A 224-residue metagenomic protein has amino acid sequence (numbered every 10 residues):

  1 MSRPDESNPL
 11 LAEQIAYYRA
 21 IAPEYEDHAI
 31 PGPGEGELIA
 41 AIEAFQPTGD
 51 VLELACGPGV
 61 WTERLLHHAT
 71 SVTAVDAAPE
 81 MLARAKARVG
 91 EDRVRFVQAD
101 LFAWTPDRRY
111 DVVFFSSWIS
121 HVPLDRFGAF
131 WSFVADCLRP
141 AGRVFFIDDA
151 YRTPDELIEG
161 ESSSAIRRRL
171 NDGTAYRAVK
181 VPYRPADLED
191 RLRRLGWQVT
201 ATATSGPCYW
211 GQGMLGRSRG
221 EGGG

Functional and structural regions predicted by a protein language model:
M1-Q46: Conserved class I S-adenosyl-L-methionine
G49-G57: Conserved class I S-adenosyl-L-methionine
G57-A103: Class I SAM-dependent methyltransferase SAM/SAH-binding core
F114: A conserved beta-strand element that flanks and buttresses the S-adenosyl-L-methionine
S117-W118: Short catalytic micro-motifs in class I SAM-dependent methyltransferases
G128-P140: A short glycine-rich, Lys/Arg-flanked "PGG" loop and its adjoining helix->strand segment in the class I
I147-R194: C-terminal alpha-helical "lid/dimerization" subdomain adjacent to the S-adenosyl-L-methionine
P182-L215: Conserved Class I S-adenosyl-L-methionine
